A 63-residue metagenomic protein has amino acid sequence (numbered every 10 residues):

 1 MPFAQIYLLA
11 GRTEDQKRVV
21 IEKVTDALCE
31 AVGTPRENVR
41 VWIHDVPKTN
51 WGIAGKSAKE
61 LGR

Functional and structural regions predicted by a protein language model:
P2-R63: A domain-level signal for the structural core that forms small-molecule/cofactor-binding pockets and catalytic centers
